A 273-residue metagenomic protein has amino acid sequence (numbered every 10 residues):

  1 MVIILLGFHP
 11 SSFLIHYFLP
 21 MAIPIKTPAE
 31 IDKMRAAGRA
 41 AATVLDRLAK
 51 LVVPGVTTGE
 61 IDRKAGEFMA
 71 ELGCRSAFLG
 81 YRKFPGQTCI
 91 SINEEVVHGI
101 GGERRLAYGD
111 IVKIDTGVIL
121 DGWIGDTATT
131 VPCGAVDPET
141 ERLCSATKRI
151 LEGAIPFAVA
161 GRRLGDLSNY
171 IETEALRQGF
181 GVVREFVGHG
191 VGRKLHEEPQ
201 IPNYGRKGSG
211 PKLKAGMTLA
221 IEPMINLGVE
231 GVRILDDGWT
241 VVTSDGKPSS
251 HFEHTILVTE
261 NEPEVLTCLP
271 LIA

Functional and structural regions predicted by a protein language model:
M1-P20: Intrinsic disorder/low-complexity segments
Y17-A273: Active-site neighborhoods and metal-handling regions in enzymes and metal-associated proteins
